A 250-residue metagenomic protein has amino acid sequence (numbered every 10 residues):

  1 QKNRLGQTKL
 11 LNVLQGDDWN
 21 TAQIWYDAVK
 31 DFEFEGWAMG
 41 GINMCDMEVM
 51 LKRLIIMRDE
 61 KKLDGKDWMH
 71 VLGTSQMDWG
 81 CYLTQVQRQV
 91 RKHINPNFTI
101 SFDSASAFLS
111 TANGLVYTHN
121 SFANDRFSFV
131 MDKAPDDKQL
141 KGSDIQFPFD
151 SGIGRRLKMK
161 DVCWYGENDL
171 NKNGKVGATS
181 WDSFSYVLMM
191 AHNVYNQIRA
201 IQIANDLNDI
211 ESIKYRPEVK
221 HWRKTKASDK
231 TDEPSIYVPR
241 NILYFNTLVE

Functional and structural regions predicted by a protein language model:
Q1-N3: Intrinsically disordered, low-complexity, Ser/Thr/Glu/Asp/Lys/Arg-enriched terminal regions and linkers of eukaryotic
L5-C163: Glycine-rich phosphate/ribose-binding loops and adjacent secondary-structure elements that form binding surfaces
D136-E250: C-terminal extensions of enzymes
